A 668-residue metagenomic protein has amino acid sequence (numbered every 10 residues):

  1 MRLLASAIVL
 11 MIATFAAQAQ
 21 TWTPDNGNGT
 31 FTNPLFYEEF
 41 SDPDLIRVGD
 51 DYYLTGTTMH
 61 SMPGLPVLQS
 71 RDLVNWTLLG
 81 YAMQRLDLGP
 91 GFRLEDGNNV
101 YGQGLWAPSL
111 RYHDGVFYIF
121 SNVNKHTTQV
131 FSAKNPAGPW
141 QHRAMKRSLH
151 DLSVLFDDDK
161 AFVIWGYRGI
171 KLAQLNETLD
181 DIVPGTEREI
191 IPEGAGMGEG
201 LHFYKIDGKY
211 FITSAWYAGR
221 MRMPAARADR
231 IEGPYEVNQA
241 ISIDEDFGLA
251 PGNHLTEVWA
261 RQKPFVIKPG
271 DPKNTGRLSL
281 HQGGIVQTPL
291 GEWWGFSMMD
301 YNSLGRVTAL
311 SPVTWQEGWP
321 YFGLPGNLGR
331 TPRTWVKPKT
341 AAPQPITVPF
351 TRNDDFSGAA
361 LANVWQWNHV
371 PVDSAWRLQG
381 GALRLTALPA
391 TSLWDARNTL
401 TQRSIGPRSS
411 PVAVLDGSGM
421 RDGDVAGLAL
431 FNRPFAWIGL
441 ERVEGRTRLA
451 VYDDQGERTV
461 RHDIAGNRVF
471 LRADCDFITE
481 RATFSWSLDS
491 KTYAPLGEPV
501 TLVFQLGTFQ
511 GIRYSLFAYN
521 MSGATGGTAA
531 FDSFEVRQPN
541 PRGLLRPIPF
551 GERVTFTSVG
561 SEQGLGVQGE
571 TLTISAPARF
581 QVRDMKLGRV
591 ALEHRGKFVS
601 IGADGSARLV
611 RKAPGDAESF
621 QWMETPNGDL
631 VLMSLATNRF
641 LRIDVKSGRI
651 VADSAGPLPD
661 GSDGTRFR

Functional and structural regions predicted by a protein language model:
A5-T14: Bacterial N-terminal signal peptides
A19-F550, A617-Q621: Carbohydrate-active catalytic/glycan-binding domains of CAZyme proteins, especially the secreted or lumenal ectodomains
Y167, L175, P325-L328, A382-S392 (+8 more regions): Secondary-structure transition/turn motif
G248-L249, T447-R448, V469, V503-Q510 (+4 more regions): Short, surface-exposed linear segments at secondary-structure transitions and domain or protein termini
M521-G523, D532, Q538, G543 (+1 more regions): Low-complexity or membrane-interfacial segments used for flexible interactions
G543-E570, R579-G605, P614-S647, G661-R668: Extracellular glycan-recognition/adhesion modules and their associated mucin-like linkers
